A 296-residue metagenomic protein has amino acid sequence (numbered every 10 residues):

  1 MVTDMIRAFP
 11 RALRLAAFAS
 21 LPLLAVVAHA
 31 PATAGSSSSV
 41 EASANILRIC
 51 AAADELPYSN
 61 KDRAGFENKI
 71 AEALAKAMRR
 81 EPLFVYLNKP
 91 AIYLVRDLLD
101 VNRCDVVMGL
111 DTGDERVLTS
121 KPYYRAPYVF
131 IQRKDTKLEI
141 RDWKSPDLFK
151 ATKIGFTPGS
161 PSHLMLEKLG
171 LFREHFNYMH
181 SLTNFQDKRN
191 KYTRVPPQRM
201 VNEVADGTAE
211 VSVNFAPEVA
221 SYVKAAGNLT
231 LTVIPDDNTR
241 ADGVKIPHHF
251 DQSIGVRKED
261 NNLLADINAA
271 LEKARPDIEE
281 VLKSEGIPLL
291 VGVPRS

Functional and structural regions predicted by a protein language model:
M1-R11: N-terminal secretory signal peptides that target proteins for export/translocation
A16-V26: Bacterial N-terminal signal peptides
G35-R116, K191-R194, S284-P288: Extracytoplasmic small-molecule ligand-binding "clamshell" domains of the periplasmic binding protein/Venus flytrap
A52-E55, R125-K137, N184-Q186, K224-L271 (+1 more regions): Periplasmic-binding protein-like
A53-L56, K61-K76, F130-V195, P217-E218: Bilobed "Venus flytrap"/periplasmic-binding protein-like clamshell domains and structurally analogous long
E72, K76-A77, E81-L148, G159 (+1 more regions): Acidic, polar ligand-binding/catalytic clefts
E72-A73, N88-D105, L118-K121, F185-A226: Short helices/loops that flank or line small-molecule/ion binding pockets
N88, P161-L182, K188, A265-S296: Ligand-binding clefts/hinges and TM-proximal coupling segments of bilobed small-molecule sensing domains
